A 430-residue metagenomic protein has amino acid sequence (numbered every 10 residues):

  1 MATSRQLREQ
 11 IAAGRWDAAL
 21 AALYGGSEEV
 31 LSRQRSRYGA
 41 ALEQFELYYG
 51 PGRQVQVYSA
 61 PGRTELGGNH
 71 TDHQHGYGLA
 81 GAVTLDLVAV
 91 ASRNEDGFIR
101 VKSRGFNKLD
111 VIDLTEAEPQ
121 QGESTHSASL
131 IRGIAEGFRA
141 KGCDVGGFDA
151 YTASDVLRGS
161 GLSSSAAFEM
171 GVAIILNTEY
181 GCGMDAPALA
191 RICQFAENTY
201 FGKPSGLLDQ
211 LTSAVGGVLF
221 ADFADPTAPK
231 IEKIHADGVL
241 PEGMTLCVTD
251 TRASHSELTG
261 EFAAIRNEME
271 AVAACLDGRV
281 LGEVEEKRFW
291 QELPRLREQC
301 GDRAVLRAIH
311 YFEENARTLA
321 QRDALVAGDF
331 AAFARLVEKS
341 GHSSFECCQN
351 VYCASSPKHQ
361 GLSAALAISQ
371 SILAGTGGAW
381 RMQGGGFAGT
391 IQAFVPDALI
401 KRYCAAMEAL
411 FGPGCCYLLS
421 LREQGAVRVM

Functional and structural regions predicted by a protein language model:
M1-R63, V88, S92-S124, F220-R381 (+1 more regions): C-terminal nucleotide
R53-Q54, H70-Y77, E116-S124, S154-L162 (+2 more regions): A short glycine/serine-rich beta->alpha loop
S59-H75, D155-V172, T376-F394: Glycine/serine-rich anion-binding loops at beta->alpha junctions that coordinate negatively charged ligand groups
Y77-D96, V215: Structural signature of FAD isoalloxazine-binding scaffolds in flavoprotein oxidoreductases
R100-K102, G147-S154, M184-F195, A334-K339 (+2 more regions): Beta-strand segments within the central parallel beta-sheet cores of soluble alpha/beta enzyme folds
A135-L157: Glycine- and acidic-rich phosphate- and metal-coordinating loops
A140-F148, L176-I192, D397-L410: Phosphate-handling active-site elements
S160-V248, M430: Fold-level recognition of mixed alpha/beta catalytic cores in primary-metabolism enzymes, strongest
